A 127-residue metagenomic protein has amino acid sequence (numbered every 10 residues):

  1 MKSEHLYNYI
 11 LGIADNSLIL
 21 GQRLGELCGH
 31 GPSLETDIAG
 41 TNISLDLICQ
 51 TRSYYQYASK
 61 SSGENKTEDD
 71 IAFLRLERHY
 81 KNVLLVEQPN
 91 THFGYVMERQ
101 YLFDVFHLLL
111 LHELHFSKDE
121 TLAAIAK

Functional and structural regions predicted by a protein language model:
M1-L11, L74-Q100, S117: Acidic/His metal-coordination segments adjacent to aromatic residues that form catalytic metal sites in metalloenzymes
M1-L27: Short, Lys/Arg-rich amphipathic segments at extreme N-termini
N8, G12, E26, Q56 (+3 more regions): Charged/polar, solvent-exposed surface patches and flexible loops
D15-L18, L45-R52, Y101-V105, K127: Generic structural signal for well-ordered, non-transmembrane alpha-helical segments in soluble/cytosolic regions
L20-N42, H107-L122: Helix-loop segments that flank and shape redox-cofactor active sites
L27-C28, G40-T41, C49, S53-Y55 (+1 more regions): Outer-membrane beta-barrel domain signature
S44-L74: Conserved alpha-helical segments that form or flank metal/cofactor-binding pockets of metalloenzymes
E68-R75, Y95-V105, L109, E113: All-alpha helical catalytic cores of prenyl diphosphate-utilizing isoprenoid enzymes
